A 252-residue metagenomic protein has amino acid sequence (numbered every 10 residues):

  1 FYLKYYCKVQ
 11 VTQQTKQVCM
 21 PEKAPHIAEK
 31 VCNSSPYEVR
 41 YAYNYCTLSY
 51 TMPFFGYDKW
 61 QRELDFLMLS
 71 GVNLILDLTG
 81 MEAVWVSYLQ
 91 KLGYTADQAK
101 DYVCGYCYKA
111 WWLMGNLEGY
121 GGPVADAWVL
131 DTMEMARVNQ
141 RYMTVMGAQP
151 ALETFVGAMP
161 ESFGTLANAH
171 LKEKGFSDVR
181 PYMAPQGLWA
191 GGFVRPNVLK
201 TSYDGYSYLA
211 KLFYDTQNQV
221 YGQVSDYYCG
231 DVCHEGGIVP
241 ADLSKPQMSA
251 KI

Functional and structural regions predicted by a protein language model:
F1-K8: N-terminal accessory beta-strand-rich subdomains and adjacent acidic, glycine-rich linkers that precede catalytic cores
C7, Q14-T15: Charged, low-complexity intrinsically disordered tails and linkers
T15-C19, H26-I252: Aromatic-lined carbohydrate-binding surfaces of glycoside hydrolases
